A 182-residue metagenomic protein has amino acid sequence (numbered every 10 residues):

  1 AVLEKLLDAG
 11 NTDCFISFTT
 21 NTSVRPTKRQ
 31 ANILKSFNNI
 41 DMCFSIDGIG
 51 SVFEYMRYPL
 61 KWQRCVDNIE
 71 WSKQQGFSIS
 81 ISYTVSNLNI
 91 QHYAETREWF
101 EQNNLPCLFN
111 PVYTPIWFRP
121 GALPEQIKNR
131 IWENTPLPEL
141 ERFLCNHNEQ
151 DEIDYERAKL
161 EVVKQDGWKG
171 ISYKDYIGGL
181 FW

Functional and structural regions predicted by a protein language model:
A1, L7-T27, K35-V66, S78-S86 (+1 more regions): Core AdoMet radical
V2-E4, K28, W62-E70, Y93-T96 (+1 more regions): Well-ordered, non-membrane alpha-helical segments in soluble/globular domains
L7-N11, I69-K73, E101: Surface-exposed amphipathic alpha-helices with a cationic face
Q75, W99-P106: Phosphate/oxyanion-binding loops and surfaces in catalytic or ligand/nucleic-acid-binding neighborhoods
N87-E101: Catalytic cores of alpha/beta
N87-Q91, P106-E133, R142-E152, E156: Flexible glycine/acidic-rich beta-alpha junction loops that bind and position SAM and/or redox cofactors in anaerobic
E133-W182: Radical SAM enzyme core and accessory elements
